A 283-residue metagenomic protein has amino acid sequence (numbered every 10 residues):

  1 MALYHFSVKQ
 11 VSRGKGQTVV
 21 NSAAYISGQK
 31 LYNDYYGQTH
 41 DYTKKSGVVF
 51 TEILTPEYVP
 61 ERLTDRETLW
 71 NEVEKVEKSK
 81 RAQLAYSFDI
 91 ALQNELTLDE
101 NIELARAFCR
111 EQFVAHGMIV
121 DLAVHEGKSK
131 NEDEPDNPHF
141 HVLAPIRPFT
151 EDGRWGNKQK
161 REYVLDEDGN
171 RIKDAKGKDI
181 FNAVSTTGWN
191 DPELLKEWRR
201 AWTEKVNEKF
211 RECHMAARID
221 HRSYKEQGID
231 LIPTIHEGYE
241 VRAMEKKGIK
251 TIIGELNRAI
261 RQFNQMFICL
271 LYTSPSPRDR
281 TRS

Functional and structural regions predicted by a protein language model:
M1-S274, R278: N-terminal nicking endonuclease/strand-transfer module with a His-rich metal-binding environment and a catalytic Tyr
